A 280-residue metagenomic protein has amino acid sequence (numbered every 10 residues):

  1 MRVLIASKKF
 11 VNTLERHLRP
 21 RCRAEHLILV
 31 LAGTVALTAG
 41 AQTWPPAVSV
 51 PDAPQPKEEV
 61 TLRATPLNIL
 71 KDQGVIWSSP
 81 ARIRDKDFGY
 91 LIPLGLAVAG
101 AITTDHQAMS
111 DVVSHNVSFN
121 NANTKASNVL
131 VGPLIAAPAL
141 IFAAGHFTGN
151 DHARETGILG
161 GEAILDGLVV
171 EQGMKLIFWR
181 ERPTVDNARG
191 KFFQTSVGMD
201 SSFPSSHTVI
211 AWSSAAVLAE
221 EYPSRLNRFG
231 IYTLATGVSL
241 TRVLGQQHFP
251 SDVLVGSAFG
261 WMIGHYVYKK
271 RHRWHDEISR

Functional and structural regions predicted by a protein language model:
M1-C22: N-terminal secretory signal peptides that target proteins for export/translocation
R23-V30: Sec-dependent signal peptide recognition, specifically the positively charged N-region followed immediately by
L31, L37-L130, L134, L140-T148 (+4 more regions): N-terminal targeting leaders of membrane proteins
L91, G149-V170: Interfacial segments of alpha-helical transmembrane regions
A97, A101, D166-E171, K175 (+2 more regions): Alpha-helical transmembrane segments of multipass membrane proteins
A99, F142-A143, G173, V217 (+1 more regions): Alpha-helical transmembrane segments of multipass membrane proteins
A137, E162-L176, N227-L240: Small-polar-interrupted transmembrane alpha-helices in polytopic inner-membrane proteins
V185-R280: Membrane-embedded catalytic cores of phosphoryl/pyrophosphoryl-handling enzymes
